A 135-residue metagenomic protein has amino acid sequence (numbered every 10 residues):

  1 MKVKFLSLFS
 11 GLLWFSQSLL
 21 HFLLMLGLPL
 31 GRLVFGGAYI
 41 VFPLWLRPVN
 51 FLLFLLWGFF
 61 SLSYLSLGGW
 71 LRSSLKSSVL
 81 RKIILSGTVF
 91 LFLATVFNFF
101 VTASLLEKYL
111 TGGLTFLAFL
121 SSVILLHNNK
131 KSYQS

Functional and structural regions predicted by a protein language model:
K2-F15, L80-G87: Interfacial segments of alpha-helical transmembrane regions
V3, S7, H21-N50, W70: Interfacial loop at the N-terminal end of multi-pass membrane proteins
L6-F22, T111, T115-A118: Alpha-helical transmembrane segments of integral membrane proteins, especially early/N-terminal helices
F35-P43, S77, A103-T115: Non-cytosolic membrane-interface motifs at loop->transmembrane helix junctions
S61-S77: Membrane-helix interface/capping segments
L80-F97, L117-A118: Hydrophobic alpha-helical membrane segments
T95-L110, H127-K130: Membrane-helix boundary connector in multi-pass membrane proteins
A118-Y133: Membrane-water interface at the C-terminal end of transmembrane alpha helices
